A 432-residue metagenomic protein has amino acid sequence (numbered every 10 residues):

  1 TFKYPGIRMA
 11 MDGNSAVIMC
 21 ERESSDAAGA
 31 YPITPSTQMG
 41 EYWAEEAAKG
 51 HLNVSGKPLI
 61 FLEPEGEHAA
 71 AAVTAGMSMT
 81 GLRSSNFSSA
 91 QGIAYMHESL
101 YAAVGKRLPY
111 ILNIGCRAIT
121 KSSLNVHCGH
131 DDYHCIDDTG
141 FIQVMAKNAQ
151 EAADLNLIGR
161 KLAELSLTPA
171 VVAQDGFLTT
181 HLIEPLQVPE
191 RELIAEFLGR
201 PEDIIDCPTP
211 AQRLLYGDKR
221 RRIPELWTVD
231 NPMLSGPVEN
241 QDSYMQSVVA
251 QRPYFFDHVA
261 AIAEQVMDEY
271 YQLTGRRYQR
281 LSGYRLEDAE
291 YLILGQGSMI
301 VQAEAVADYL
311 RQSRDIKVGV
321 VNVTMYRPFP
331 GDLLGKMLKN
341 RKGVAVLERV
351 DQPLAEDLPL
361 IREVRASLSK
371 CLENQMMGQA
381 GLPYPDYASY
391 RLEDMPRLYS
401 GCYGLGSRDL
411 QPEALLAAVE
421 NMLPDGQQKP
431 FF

Functional and structural regions predicted by a protein language model:
T1-C135, L157, Q427-F432: Thiamine diphosphate
M39-Y42, V73-A75, M96-L100, K121-H127 (+6 more regions): Short acidic, glycine/serine/threonine-rich loops at helix termini
E45-K49, Q265, A305-V320: Short helix-loop-beta junction
S55-L59, A170-S282: Conformationally flexible catalytic loops at phosphate/diphosphate-handling active centers
V126-G176, T180, V188, F197-C207 (+2 more regions): Conserved thiamine diphosphate
R280-I316, F329-L334: Redox- and metal-dependent alpha/beta enzyme cores, enriched for Fe-S-associated oxidoreductases and cofactor-handling
D315-G343: Core nucleotide-handling region used for phosphoryl-transfer chemistry
A345-F432: Peripheral docking tails and interdomain loops at the edges of cofactor- or intermediate-handling domains
